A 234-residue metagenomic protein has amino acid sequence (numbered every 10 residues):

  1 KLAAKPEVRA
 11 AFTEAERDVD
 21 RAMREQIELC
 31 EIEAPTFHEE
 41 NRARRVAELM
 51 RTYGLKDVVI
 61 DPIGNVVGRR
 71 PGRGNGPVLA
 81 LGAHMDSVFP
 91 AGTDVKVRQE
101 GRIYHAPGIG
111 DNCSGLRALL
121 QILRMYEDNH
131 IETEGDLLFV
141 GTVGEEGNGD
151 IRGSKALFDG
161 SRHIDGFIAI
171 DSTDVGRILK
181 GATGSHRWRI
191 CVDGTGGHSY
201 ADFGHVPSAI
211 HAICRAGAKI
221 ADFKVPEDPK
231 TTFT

Functional and structural regions predicted by a protein language model:
L2-H105: Acidic/His- and Gly-rich active-site-bordering loop/insert found across diverse amide/peptide-bond hydrolases
K5, L29-I32, Y53, M125-N129 (+1 more regions): Change "in soluble alpha/beta enzymes" to "in soluble alpha/beta proteins
T13, R177-I178, G197-G204: A short glycine-threonine-serine/GTX helix/turn-capping micro-motif
M23, I27, R44-A47, L116-R124 (+3 more regions): Predominant activation on well-ordered alpha-helical scaffold segments within soluble catalytic domains
E33, M50, G68, L81-H84 (+5 more regions): Buried hydrophobic positions in well-ordered alpha/beta secondary-structure cores of metabolic enzymes
E40, I103-Y104, G108-T183, K230-T232: Acidic/histidine-rich catalytic neighborhood of metal-dependent amide-processing enzymes
V78-G82, D165-A169, R187-R189: Short glycine-aspartate micro-motif
K180, D202-T234: Acidic-enriched catalytic cores of C-N bond-cleaving enzymes acting on peptides and small amides
